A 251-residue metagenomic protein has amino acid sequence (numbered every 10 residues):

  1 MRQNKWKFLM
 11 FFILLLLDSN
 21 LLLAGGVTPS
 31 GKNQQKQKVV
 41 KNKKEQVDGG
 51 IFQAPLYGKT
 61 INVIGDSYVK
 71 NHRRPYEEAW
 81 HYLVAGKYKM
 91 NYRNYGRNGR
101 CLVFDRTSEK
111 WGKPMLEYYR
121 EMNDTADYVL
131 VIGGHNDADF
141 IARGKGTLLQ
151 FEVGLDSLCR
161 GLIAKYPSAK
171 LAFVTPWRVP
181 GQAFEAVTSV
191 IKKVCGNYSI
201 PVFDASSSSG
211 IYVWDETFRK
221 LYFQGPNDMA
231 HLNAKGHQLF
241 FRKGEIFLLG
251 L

Functional and structural regions predicted by a protein language model:
M1-I64, Y68-Y76, A85-M90, M122-A126 (+2 more regions): N-terminal secretory targeting modules
P29-D48, H135-L158: N-terminal-biased segments
Y57-V63, Y68-L148, V153, Q182: Conserved SGNH/GDSL esterase-like catalytic core that processes O-acyl groups on lipids and polysaccharides
E78, Y82, G86, L149 (+7 more regions): Solvent-exposed, polar/charged alpha-helical surfaces in well-ordered, non-transmembrane soluble domains, broadly
N91-R93, K170, S199-P201: Conserved beta-strand segments of alpha/beta enzyme cores
Y95-R97, V174, A205-S208: Conserved beta-strand termini and adjacent loop/short-helix elements that scaffold enzyme active sites in alpha/beta
S108, R178-L251: Catalytic His-Asp segment of secreted/periplasmic serine-dependent ester chemistry enzymes
H135-N136, C159-I191: Active-site segments of SGNH/GDSL-like serine hydrolases that catalyze O-acetyl group transfer/hydrolysis on lipids
